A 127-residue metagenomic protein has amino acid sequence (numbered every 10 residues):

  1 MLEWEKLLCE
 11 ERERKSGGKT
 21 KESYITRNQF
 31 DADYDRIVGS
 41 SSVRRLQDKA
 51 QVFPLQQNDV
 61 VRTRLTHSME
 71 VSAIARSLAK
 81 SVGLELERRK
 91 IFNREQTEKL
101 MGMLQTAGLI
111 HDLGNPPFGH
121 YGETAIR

Functional and structural regions predicted by a protein language model:
M1-R127: An N-terminal structural lobe/cap that precedes and organizes the functional/catalytic core across diverse proteins
